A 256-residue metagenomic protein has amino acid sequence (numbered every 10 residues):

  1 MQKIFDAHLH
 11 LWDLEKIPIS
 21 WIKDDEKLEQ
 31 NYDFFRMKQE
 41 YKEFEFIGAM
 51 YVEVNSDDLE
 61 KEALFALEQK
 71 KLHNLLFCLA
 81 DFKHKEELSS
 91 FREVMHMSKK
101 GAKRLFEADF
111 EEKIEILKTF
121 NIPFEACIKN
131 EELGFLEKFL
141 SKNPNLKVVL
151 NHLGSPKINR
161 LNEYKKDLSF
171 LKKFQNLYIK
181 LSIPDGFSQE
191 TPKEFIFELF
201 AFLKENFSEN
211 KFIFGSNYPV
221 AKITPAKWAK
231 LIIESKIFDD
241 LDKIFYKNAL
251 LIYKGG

Functional and structural regions predicted by a protein language model:
M1-W21: Replace "His-x-His-based motif
Q2-F5, I22-E43, I47-G48, F202 (+2 more regions): Mid-to-C-terminal alpha-helical segments outside catalytic/metal-binding sites
F5-L9, G48-V52, L76-A80, S89-E93 (+4 more regions): Hydrophobic faces of well-ordered beta-strands that scaffold small-molecule active sites in alpha/beta enzyme cores
W12-E15, S56-L59, S98-K99, E131-G134 (+3 more regions): Active-site environment of divalent metal-dependent phosphoester hydrolases
E15-Q30, H152-K157: Acidic/glycine-enriched edge-of-secondary-structure segments
Q30-M37, L59-E68, F110, E163-K165 (+2 more regions): Well-ordered, non-membrane alpha-helical segments in soluble/globular domains
D57-E131, K138, K173, K180-P184: Active-site gating/metal-coordination segments in enzymes
G101-N151, K157-L177, P192-I213, K230: Histidine/acidic residue-rich metal-binding segments in metalloenzymes
